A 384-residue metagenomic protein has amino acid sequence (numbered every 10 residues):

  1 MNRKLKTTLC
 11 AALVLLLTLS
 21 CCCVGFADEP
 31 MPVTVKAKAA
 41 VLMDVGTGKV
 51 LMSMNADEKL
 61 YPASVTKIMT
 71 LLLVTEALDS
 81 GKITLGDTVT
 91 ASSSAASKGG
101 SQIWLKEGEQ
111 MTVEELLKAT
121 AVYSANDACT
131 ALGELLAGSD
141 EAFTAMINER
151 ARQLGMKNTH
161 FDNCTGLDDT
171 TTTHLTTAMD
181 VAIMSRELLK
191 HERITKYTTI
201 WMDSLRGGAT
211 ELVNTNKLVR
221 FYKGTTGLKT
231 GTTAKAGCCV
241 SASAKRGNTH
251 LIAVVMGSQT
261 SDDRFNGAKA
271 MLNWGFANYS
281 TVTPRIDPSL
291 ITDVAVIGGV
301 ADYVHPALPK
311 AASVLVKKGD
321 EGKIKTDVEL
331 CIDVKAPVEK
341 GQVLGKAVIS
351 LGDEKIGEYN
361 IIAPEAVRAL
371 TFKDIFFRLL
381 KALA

Functional and structural regions predicted by a protein language model:
M1-N2: N-terminal hydrophobic targeting signals that begin at the initiator methionine
L5-F26: Sec-dependent N-terminal signal peptides of Gram-positive bacterial secreted proteins and lipoproteins
L5-T7, I68, R246: Hydrophobic alpha-helical segments, especially transmembrane helices and their immediate juxtamembrane helical caps
C10, C21-C23, C129, C164 (+2 more regions): Generic recognition of cysteine residues
G25-E192: Active-site-adjacent loops and short helices of periplasmic peptidoglycan-processing enzymes
M156-H160, T172-A384: Domain-terminus/edge residues, biased toward the C-terminal soluble/receptor-binding domains of extracytoplasmic
